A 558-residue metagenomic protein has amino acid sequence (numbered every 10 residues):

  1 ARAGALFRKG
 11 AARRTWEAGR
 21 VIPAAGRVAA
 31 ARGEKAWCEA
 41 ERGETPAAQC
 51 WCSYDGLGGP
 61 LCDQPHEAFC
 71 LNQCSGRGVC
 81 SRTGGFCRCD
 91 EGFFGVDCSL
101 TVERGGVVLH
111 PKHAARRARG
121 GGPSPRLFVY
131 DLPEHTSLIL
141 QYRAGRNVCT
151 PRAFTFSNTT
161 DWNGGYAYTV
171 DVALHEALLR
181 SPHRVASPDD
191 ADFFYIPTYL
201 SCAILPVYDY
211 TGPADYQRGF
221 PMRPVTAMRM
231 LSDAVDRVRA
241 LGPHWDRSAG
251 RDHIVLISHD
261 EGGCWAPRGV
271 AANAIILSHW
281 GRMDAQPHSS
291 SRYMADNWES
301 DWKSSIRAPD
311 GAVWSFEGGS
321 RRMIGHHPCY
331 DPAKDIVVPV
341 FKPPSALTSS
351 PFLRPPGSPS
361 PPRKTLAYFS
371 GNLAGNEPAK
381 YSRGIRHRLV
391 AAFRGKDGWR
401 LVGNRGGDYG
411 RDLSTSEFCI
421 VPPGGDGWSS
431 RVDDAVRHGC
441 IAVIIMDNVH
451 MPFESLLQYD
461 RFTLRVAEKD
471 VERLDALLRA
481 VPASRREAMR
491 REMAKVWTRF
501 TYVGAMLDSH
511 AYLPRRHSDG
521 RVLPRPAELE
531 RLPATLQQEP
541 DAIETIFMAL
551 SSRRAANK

Functional and structural regions predicted by a protein language model:
A1-A5, G19, G33-G43, S75-V79: Small-residue (G/S/T/A) turn/hinge positions that recur once per unit in extracellular repeat modules
G10, T101-I254, S258-H259, Y502-K558: N-terminal pre-catalytic "stem/leader" segment of glycosyltransferase-like enzymes
G26-E34, F69-G76: Disulfide-braced loops of extracellular cysteine-rich modules
G58-G59, G95: Glycine-centered motif in EGF-like
P221-P361: Catalytic core of nucleotide-activated saccharide and alditol-phosphate transferases
R354-S360, A379-A442: Donor nucleotide-activated moiety binding/catalytic core segment of transferases that use nucleotide-activated donors
P361-G375: Conserved donor-binding/catalytic core segment of Leloir-type glycosyltransferases
D408-T501, P514-G520, P533: Catalytic binding pocket for nucleotide-activated donors in carbohydrate/polymer assembly enzymes
